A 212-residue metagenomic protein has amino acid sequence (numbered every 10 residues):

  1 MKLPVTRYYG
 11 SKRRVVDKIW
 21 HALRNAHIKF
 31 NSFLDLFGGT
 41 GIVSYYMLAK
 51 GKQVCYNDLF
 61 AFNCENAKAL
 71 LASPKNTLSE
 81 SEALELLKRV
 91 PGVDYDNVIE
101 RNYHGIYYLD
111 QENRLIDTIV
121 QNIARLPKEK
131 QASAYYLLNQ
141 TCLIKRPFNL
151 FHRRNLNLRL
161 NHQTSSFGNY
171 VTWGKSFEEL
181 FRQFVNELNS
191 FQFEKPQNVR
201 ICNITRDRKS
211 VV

Functional and structural regions predicted by a protein language model:
M1-S32, L36, I42-A49, N66 (+2 more regions): S-adenosyl-L-methionine
V16, Y107-R208: SAM-dependent nucleic-acid methyltransferase catalytic core
F30-N31, G51, Q131, Q197: A general structural motif
S44-Y45, N63-E65, T141-P147: Short catalytic/ligand-binding loop motif for oxyanion handling, primarily in non-cytosolic enzymes, centered on
Q53-N57: Short beta-strand element of Class I
F60: Conserved SAM/SAH-binding beta-strand->alpha-helix loop
A67-L126: Conserved phosphoryl-transfer catalytic core
